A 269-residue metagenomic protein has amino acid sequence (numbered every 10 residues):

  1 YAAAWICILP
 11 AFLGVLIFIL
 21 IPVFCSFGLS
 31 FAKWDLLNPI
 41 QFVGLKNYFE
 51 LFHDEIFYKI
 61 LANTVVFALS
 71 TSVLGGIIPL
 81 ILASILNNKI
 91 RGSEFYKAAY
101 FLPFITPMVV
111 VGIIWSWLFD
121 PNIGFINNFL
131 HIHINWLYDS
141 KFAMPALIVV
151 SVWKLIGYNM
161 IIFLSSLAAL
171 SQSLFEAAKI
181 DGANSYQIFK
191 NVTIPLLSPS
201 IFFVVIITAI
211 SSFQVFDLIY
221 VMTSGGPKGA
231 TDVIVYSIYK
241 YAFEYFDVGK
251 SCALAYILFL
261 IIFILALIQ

Functional and structural regions predicted by a protein language model:
A3-Q269: A structural signal for multi-pass alpha-helical bundles of membrane permease subunits that mediate small-molecule
